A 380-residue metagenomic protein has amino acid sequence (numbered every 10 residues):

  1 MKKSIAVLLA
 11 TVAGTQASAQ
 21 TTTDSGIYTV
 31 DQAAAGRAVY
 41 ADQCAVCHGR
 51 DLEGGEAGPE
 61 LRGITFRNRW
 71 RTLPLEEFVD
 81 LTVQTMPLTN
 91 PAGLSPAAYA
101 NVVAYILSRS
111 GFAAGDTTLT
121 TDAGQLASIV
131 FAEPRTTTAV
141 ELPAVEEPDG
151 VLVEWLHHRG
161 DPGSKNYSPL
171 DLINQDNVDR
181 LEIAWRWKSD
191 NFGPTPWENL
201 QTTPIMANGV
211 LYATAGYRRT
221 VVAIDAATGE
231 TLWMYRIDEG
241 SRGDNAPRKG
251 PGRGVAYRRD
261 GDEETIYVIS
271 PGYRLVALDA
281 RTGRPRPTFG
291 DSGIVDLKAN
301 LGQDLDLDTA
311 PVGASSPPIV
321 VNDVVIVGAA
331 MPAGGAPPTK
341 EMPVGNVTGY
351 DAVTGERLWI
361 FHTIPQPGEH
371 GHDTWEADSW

Functional and structural regions predicted by a protein language model:
Q20-V39, A139: Electrostatic cytochrome c docking/interface patches
G36-D51, V102, I106: The canonical Cys-X-X-Cys-His
E56, E60-A113, G313-S315: Extracytoplasmic electron-transfer domains, predominantly the class I c-type cytochrome c fold
T89-G163: Flexible coil segments in periplasmic/lumen-exposed cytochrome c-class electron-transfer proteins
V140-A184, Q366-H370: Blade/loop signatures of beta-propeller domains
W155-R159, W197-T220, P247-R274, A310-P337 (+1 more regions): Repeat-blade elements of multi-bladed beta-propeller folds
W187-T203, M234-D260, D291-P317, A333 (+1 more regions): Extracytoplasmic beta-rich repeat domains
L278, T282-G283, M342-E356: Beta-propeller blade signature
